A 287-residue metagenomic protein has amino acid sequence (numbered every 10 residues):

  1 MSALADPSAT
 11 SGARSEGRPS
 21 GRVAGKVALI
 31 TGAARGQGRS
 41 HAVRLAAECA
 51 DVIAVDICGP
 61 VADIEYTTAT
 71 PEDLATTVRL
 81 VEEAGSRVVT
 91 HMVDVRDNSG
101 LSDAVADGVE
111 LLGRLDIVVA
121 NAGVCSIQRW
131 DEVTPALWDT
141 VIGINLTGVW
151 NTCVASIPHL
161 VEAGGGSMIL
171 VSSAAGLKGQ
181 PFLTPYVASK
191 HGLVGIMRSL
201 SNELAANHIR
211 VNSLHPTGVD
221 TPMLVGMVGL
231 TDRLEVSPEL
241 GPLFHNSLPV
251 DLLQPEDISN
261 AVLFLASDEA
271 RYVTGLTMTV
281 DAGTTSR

Functional and structural regions predicted by a protein language model:
S2-R18, K178, P249, V262-L263 (+1 more regions): Short C-terminal tail/terminal secondary-structure segment of NAD(P)H-dependent dehydrogenase/reductase domains
R18-I53, I57: Canonical Rossmann dinucleotide-binding motif of NAD(H)/NADP(H)-dependent dehydrogenases/reductases, specifically
V81, R129-W130, T134-I142, L243: Substrate-binding pocket helix/loop in short-chain dehydrogenase/reductase
C153, S189, M197: Active-site helix of classical SDR
S173: Residue(s) in the substrate-gating loop at a strand-loop-helix junction that position the organic substrate next
A205, R210, V273-G275: Short, small/polar-rich loop/turn modules that mediate ligand/substrate recognition or access, typified
N246-I258, E269: A conserved structural motif in NAD(P)-dependent oxidoreductases
